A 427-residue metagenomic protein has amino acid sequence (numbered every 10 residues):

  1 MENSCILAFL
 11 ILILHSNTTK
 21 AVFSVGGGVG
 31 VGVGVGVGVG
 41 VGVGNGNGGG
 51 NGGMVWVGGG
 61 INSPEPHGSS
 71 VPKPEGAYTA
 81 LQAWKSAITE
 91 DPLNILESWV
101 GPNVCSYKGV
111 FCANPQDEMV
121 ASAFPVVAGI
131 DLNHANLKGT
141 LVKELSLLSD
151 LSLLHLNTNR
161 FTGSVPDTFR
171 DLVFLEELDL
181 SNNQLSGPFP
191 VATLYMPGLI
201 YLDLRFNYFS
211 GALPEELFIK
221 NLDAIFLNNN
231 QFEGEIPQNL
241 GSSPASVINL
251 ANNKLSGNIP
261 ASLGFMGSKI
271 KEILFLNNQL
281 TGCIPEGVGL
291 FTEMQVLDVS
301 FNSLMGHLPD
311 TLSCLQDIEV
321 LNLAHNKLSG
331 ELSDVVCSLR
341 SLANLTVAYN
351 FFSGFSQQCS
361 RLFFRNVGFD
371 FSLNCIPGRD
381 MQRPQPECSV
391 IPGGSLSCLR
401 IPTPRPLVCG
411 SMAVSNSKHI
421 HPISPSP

Functional and structural regions predicted by a protein language model:
N3-N114, L362, I391-S411, H421: Surface-exposed cap/linker segments adjacent to membranes
T18-K20, L315, E319-P402: Leucine-rich repeat domain C-terminal region
G68, P72-E75, G109-S122, A128-L148 (+2 more regions): Extracellular leucine-rich repeat
I88-T140, M381-P384, I423-P427: LRR flanking "cap" motifs
F124, S146-L151, R170-L175, A192-L199 (+9 more regions): Leucine-rich repeat
A135, L156-N159, L180-N183, L204-N207 (+7 more regions): Consensus "Asn ladder" position of solenoid repeat domains
L141-G241: A generic tandem-repeat structural signature
L141-S146, V165-D167, S186-V191, S210-E215 (+6 more regions): The feature encodes a structural signal of leucine-rich repeats
